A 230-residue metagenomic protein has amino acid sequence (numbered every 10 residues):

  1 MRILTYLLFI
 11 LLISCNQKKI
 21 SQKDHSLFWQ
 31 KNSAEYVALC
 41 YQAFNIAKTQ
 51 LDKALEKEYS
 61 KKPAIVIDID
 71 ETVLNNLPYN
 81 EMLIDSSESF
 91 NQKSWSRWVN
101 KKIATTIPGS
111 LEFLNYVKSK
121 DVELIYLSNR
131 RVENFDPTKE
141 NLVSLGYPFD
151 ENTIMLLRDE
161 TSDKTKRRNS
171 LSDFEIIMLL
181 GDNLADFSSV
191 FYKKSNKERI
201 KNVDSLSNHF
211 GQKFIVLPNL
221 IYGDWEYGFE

Functional and structural regions predicted by a protein language model:
I3-I13: Sec-dependent N-terminal signal peptides
S14-I67, F229-E230: Non-catalytic pre-domain segments flanking phosphatase-related domains
A34-Y41, N45, K61, N100-P108 (+2 more regions): Soluble non-cytosolic domains of exported or imported proteins
D52, E56, Y79, N115-E123 (+3 more regions): Sec-exported extracytoplasmic/periplasmic mature domains
L55-A64, L124-N129, I154: Surface-exposed patches in mature extracellular/periplasmic domains of secreted proteins
K57-K62, V73-A104, S119: Active-site neighborhood of HAD-like aspartate-dependent phosphohydrolases
S96-I125, V132: Short, acidic loop-to-helix structural element flanking the phosphoryl-transfer center in phosphate-processing enzymes
R131, F135-E230: C-terminal cap/substrate-recognition subdomain and adjoining C-terminal extension of metal-dependent phosphatase-like
